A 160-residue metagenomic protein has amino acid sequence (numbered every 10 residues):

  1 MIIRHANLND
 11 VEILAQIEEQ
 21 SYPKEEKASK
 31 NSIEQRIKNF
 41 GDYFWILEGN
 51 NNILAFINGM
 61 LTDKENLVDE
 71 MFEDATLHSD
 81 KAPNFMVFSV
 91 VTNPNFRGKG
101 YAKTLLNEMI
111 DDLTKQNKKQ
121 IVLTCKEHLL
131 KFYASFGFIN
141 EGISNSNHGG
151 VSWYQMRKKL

Functional and structural regions predicted by a protein language model:
M1-L14: A short beta-loop-alpha structural element at the N-terminal edge of CoA-dependent acyl/N-acetyltransferase catalytic
A6, F88, T124-C125: Small/polar loops that bind or transfer phosphate-bearing groups
K24-N50, F56-L77: Active-site rim helix/loop that mediates acceptor-substrate recognition in acyltransferases
D42-I46, F56, S89, Q120-V122 (+1 more regions): Short hydrophobic/aromatic beta-strand element in the GNAT-like acyltransferase core that lines or flanks the acyl-donor
F56-V91, R97, N107, N147-S152: Conserved acyl-donor/pantetheine-binding loop and adjacent beta-alpha core of acyl/acetyltransferases and related
G100: Conserved G/P- and acidic residue-centered "switch" motifs that form tight phosphate/ATP-binding loops in soluble
L106, D112-C125: Conserved GNAT acetyl-CoA-binding A-motif
T124, A134, I139-Q155: Conserved catalytic-core motifs of GNAT/GCN5-like acyltransferases
